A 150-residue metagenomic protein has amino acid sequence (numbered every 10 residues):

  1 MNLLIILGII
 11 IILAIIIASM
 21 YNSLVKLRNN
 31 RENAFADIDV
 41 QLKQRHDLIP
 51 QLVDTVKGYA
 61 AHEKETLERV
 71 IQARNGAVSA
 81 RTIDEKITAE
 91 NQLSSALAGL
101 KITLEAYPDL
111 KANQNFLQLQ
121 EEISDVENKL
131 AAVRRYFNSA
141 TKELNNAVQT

Functional and structural regions predicted by a protein language model:
M1-T150: A helix-centric hydrophobic-segment signal that preferentially recognizes long, alpha-helical stretches used
